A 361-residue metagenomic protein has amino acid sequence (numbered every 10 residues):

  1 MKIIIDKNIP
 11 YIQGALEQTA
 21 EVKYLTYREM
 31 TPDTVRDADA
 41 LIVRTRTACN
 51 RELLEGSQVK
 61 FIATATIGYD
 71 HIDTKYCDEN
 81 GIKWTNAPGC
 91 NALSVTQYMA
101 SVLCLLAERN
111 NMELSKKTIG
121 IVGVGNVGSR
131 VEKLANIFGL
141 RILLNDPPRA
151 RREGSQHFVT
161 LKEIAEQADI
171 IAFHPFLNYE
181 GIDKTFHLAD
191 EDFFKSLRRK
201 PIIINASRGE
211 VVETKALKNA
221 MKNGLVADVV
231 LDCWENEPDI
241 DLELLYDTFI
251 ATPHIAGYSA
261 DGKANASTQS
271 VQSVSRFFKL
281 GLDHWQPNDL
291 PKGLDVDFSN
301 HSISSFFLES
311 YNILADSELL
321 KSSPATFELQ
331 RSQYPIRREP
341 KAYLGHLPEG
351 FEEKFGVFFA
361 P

Functional and structural regions predicted by a protein language model:
M1-A38: N-terminal glycine-/charge-rich "phosphate-binding" loop or analogous flexible N-terminal tail
D6, V43-R44, A65, A172-L177 (+1 more regions): Short, well-ordered coil/turn residues at beta-beta hairpins and beta-strand->alpha-helix junctions within
P10, I137-G154: NAD(P)-binding Rossmann-fold cofactor-contacting core
D39-M112: Phosphate/diphosphate ligand-binding glycine-rich loop within oxidoreductases
P88, T96, S115-N136: Glycine-rich adenosine-cofactor-binding loop
T96-M112, I137-L140, T268-R276, G281: Oxidoreductase and adenylate-handling cofactor-binding alpha/beta cores
A150-L242, F359: Rossmann-like adenosine-cofactor binding region
K263-P361: NAD(P)-dependent dehydrogenase/reductase Rossmann-like domain
